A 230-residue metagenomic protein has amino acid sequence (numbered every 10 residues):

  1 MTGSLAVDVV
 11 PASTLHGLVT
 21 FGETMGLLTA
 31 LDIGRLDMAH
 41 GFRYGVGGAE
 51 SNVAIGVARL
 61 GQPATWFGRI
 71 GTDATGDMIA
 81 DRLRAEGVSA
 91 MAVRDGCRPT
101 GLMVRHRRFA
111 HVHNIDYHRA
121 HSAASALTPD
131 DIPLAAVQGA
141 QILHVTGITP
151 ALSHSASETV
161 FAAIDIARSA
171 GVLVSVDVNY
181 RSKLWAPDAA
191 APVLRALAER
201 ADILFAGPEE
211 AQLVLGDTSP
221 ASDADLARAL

Functional and structural regions predicted by a protein language model:
T2-S89: Glycine-rich phosphate/adenosyl-contacting loop at the front of the ribokinase-like
P63-I148: Conserved N-terminal subdomain of the carbohydrate kinase-like
W66, V174-V176, L204: Hydrophobic faces of well-ordered beta-strands that scaffold small-molecule active sites in alpha/beta enzyme cores
A120, I148, N179-K183, E209-E210: Active-site beta-loop-alpha junctions enriched in small/polar residues
T149-E158, A186-P187, V214-G216: Glycine/threonine-rich flexible loop motifs
I166-L173: A short helix->loop->beta-strand "cap" motif at the edges of active sites that frequently abuts
A170, L184-L230: Conserved phosphate/ATP/ADP-binding segment of small-molecule kinases
